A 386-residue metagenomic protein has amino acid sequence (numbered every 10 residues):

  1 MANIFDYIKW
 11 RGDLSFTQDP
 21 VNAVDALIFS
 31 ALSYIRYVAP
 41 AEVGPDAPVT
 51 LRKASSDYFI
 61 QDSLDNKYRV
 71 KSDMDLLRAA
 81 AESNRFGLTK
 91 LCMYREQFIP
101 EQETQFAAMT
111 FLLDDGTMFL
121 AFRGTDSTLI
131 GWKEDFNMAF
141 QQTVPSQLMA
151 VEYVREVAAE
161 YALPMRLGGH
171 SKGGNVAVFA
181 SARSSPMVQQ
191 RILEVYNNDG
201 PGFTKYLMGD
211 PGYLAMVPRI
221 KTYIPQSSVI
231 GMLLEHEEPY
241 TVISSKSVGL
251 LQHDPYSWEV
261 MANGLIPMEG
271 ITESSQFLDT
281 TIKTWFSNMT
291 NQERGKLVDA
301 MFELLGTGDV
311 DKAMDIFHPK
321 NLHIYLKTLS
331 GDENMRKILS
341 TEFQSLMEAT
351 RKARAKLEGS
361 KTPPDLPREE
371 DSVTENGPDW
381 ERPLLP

Functional and structural regions predicted by a protein language model:
M1-V24, F29-L88, M93-A108, L113-M118 (+3 more regions): Alpha/beta hydrolase fold serine-hydrolase catalytic domain that processes acyl esters and thioesters
G168-G173, A177: Gly/Ala-rich beta-loop-alpha elbow adjacent to hydrolase catalytic centers
A177-P186: Short glycine-enriched nucleophile-adjacent loop and the immediately C-terminal alpha-helix near the catalytic center
